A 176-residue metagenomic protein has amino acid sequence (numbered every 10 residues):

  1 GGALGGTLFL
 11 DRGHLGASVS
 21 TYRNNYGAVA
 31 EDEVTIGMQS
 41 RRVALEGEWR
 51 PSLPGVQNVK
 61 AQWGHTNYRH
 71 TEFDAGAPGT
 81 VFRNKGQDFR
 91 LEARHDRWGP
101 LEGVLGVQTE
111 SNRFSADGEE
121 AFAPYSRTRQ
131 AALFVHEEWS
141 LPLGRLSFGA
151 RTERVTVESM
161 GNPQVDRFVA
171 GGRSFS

Functional and structural regions predicted by a protein language model:
G1-A3, F9-V59, G64-D88, E119-E120 (+1 more regions): Flexible loop and strand-edge segments within Gram-negative outer membrane beta-barrel domains
L4-L8, L45-W49, F89-H95, L133-W139 (+1 more regions): Residues on the lipid-exposed face of transmembrane beta-strands in outer-membrane beta-barrel proteins
R12, R50-N58, D96-E102, S140-L143: Short loop/turn motifs that connect adjacent beta-strands in outer-membrane beta-barrel proteins
Y22-Y26, W49, W63, W98 (+3 more regions): A residue-identity detector for tryptophan
P78, F82-W98, E102-V107: Amphipathic, soluble alpha/beta structural segments
E102-S176: Signature of Gram-negative outer-membrane beta-barrel scaffolds
